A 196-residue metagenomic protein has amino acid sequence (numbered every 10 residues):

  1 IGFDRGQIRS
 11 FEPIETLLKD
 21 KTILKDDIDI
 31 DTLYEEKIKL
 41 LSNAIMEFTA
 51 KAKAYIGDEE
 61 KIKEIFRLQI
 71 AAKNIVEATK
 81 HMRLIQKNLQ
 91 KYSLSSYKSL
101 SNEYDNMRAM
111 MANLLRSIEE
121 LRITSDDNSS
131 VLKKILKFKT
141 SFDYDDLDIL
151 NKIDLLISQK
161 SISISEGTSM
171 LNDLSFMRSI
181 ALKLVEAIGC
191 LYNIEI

Functional and structural regions predicted by a protein language model:
I1-I196: Cytosolic, long alpha-helical scaffolding segments
